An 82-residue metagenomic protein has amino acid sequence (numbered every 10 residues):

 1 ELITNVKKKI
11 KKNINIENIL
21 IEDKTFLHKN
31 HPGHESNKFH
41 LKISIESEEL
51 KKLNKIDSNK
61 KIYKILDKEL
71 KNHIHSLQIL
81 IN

Functional and structural regions predicted by a protein language model:
E1-N82: N-terminal, polar/charged subdomain of small-to-medium soluble alpha/beta proteins
